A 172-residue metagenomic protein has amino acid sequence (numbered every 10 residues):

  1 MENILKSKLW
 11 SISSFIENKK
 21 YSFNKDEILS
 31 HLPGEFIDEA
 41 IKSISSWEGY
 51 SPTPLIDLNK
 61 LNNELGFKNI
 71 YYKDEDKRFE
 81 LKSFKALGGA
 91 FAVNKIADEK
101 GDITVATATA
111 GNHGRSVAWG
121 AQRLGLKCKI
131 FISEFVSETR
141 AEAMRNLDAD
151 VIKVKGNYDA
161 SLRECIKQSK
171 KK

Functional and structural regions predicted by a protein language model:
M1-K172: PLP-dependent amino-acid enzyme catalytic core
